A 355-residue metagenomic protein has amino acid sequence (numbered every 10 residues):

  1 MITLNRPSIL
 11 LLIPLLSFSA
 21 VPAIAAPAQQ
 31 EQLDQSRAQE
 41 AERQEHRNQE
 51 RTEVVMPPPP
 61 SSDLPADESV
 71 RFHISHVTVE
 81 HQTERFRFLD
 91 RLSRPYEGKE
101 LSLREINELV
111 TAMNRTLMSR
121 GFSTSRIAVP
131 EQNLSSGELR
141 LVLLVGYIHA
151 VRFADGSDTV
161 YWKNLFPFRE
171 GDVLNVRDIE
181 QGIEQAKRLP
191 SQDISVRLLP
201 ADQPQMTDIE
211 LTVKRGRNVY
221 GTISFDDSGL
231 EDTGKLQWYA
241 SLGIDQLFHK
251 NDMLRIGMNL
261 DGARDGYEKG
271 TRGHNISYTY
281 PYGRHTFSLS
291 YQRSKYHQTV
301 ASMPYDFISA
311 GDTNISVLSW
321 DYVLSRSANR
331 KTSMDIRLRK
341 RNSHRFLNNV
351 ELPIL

Functional and structural regions predicted by a protein language model:
L10-S19: Bacterial N-terminal signal peptides
A26-G229, S241, N259-G273: Periplasmic polypeptide-binding modules associated with outer-membrane biogenesis and secretion
D172-V173, D227-T233, A263-Y267, Y305-S309 (+1 more regions): Outer-membrane beta-barrel domain signature
I194, V219-G221, F248-L254, G283-L289 (+1 more regions): Repeated loop/turn-to-beta-strand initiation elements of outer-membrane beta-barrel proteins
L198, I223-D227, A240, L254-L260 (+2 more regions): Transmembrane beta-barrel strands of outer-membrane/channel proteins
L236-A240, R272-I276, N314-L318: Hydrophobic, lipid-facing positions within transmembrane beta-strands of outer-membrane proteins
G243-F248, S277-R284, L318-A328: Outer-membrane beta-barrel proteins
T286-L355: Transmembrane beta-strand segments of outer-membrane beta-barrel domains in Gram-negative and organellar OMPs
